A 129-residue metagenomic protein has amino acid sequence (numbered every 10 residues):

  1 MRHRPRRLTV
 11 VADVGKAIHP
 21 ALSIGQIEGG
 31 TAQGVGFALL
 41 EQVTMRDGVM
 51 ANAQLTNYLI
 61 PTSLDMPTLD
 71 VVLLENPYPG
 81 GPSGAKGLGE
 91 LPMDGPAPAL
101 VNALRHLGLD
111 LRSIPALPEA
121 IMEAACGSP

Functional and structural regions predicted by a protein language model:
R2-P129: C-terminal catalytic domains of large/alpha subunits in multi-subunit enzymes
